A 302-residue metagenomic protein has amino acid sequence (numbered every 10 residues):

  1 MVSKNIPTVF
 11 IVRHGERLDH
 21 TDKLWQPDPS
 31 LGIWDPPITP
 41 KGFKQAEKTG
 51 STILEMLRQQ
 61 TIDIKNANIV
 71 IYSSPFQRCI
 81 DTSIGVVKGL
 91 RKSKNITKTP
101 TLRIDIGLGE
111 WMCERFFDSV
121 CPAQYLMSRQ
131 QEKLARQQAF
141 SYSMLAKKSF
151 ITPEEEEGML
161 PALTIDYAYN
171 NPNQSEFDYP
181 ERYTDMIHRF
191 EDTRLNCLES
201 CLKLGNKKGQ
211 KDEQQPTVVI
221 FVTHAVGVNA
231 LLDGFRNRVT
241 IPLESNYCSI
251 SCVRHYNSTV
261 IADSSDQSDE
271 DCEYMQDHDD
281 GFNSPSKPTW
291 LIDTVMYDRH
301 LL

Functional and structural regions predicted by a protein language model:
M1-T8, L18, W25-P27, W111-E132 (+4 more regions): Acidic, low-complexity terminal tails and accessory targeting/binding regions of phosphate-metabolizing enzymes
V2-P100, Y183, I187: Active-site-proximal alpha-helix that buttresses catalytic centers in soluble enzyme cores
T8-V12, Y72, Q214-H224: Beta-strand elements within well-structured catalytic alpha/beta cores of enzymes that handle phosphate/sulfate esters
V12, D105-G107, D293-V295: Conserved beta-strand termini and adjacent loop/short-helix elements that scaffold enzyme active sites in alpha/beta
G50-P161: Phosphate-coordination/substrate-recognition cap region in phosphate-metabolizing enzymes
L54-N66, G89-T97, L198-Q214, S258-D263: Alpha-helix termini
G158, A162-Y167, N171, R194 (+2 more regions): Intrinsically disordered, low-complexity cytosolic loops and termini enriched in serine/threonine/proline
A168-I187: Surface-exposed cleft-lining segments at the edges of enzyme active sites
